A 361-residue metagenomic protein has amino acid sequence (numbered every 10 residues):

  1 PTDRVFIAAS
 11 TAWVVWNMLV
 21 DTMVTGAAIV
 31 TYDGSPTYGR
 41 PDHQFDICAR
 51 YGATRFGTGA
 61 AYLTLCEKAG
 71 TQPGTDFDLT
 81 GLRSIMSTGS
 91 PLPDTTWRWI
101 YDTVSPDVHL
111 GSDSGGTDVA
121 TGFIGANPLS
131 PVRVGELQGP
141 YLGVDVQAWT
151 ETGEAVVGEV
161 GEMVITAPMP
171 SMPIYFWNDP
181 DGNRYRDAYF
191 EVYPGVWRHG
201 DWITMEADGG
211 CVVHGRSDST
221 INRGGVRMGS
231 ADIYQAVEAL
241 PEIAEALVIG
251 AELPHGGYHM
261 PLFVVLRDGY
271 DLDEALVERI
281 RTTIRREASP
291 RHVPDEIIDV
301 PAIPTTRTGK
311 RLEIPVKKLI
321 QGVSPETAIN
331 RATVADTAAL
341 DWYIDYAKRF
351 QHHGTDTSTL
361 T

Functional and structural regions predicted by a protein language model:
P1, L19, V24-A27, A53-T58 (+3 more regions): Gly/Ser/Thr-rich phosphate-binding loop
P1-R4, A12-T54, A69-G70: Conserved AMP-binding/adenylation subdomain of ANL enzymes
A9: Active-site beta-alpha turn of Rossmann-fold NAD(P)-dependent dehydrogenases/reductases
A49, F56, M169, I174 (+8 more regions): AMP-binding/adenylate-forming catalytic core of the ANL superfamily
V134-P140, V192-G195: Short Gly/Pro-enriched turn/cap motifs at secondary-structure boundaries
P140-Y141, E154-F190, M228, V323-P325: Conserved ATP/PPi-binding loop(s) of AMP-dependent carboxylate-activating enzymes
T150-E151, G158, M205-E206, T305-T306: Short, acidic, Ser/Thr-enriched surface-loop or helix-capping motifs
R286-R311, S324-G354, L360: AMP-binding/adenylate-forming catalytic domain of the ANL superfamily
